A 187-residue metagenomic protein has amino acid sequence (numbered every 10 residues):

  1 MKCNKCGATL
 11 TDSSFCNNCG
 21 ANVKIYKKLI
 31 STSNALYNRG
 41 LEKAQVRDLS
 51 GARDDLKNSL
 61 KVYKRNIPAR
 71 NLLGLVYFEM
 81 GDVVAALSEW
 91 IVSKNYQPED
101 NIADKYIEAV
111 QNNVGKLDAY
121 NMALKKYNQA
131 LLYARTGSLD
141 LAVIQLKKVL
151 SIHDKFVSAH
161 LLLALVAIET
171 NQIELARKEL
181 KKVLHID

Functional and structural regions predicted by a protein language model:
G20-L29: Short Cys/His-rich micro-motifs in 6-15 aa windows
K24, L60-K61, V92-N95, L150-S151 (+1 more regions): Conserved structural position within tetratricopeptide repeats
Q45, E79, N113-K116, R135 (+1 more regions): Register position in tetratricopeptide repeats
